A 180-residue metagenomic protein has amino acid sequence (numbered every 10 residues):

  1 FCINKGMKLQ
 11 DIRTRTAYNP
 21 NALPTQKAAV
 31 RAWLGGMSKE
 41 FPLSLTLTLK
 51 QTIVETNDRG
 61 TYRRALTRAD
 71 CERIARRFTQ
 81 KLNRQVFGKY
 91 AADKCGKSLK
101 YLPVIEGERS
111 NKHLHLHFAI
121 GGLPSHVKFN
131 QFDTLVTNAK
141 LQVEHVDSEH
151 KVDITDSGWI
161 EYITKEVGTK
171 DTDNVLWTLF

Functional and structural regions predicted by a protein language model:
F1-L114, G122-F180: Right-hand nucleic-acid polymerase module
